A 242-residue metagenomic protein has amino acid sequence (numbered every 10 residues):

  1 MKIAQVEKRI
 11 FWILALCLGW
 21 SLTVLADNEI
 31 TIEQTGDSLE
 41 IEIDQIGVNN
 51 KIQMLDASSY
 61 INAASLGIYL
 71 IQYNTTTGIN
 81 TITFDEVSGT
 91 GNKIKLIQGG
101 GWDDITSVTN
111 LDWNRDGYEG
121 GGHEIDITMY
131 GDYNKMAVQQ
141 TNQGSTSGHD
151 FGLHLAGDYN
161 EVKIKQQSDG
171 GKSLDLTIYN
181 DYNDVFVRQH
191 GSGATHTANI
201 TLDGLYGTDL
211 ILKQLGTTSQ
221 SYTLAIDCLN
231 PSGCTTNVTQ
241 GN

Functional and structural regions predicted by a protein language model:
K2, I10, L22-N242: Long, low-complexity, polar and repeat-rich extracellular regions of very large Gram-negative surface proteins
K8-L16: Sec-dependent N-terminal signal peptides
L16-L22: Hydrophobic core
